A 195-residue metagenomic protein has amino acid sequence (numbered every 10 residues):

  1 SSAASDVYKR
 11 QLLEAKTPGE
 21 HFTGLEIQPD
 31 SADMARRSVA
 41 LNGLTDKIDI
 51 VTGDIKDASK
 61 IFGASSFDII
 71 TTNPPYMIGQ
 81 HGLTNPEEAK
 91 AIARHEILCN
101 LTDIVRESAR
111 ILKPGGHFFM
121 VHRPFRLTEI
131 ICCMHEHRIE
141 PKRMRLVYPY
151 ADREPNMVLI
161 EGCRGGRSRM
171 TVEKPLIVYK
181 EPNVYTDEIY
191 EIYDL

Functional and structural regions predicted by a protein language model:
S1-Y8: Short, small-residue-biased leader/transition segments that mark boundaries at the very start of proteins
H21-E26: Conserved SAM-binding motif I beta-strand of class I
A35-R36: Conserved SAM-binding loop
L44-I55: Conserved SAM-binding strand-loop segment of SAM-dependent methyltransferases
K60-I70: A short acidic, Gly/Pro-enriched loop at the edge of an enzyme's catalytic core that lines a small-molecule cofactor
P74-D103: Mobile active-site "lid"/loop adjacent to the S-adenosyl-L-methionine
L98-P155, L159: Conserved Class I SAM-dependent methyltransferase catalytic core
E154-L195: SAM/dcSAM-binding transferase cores
